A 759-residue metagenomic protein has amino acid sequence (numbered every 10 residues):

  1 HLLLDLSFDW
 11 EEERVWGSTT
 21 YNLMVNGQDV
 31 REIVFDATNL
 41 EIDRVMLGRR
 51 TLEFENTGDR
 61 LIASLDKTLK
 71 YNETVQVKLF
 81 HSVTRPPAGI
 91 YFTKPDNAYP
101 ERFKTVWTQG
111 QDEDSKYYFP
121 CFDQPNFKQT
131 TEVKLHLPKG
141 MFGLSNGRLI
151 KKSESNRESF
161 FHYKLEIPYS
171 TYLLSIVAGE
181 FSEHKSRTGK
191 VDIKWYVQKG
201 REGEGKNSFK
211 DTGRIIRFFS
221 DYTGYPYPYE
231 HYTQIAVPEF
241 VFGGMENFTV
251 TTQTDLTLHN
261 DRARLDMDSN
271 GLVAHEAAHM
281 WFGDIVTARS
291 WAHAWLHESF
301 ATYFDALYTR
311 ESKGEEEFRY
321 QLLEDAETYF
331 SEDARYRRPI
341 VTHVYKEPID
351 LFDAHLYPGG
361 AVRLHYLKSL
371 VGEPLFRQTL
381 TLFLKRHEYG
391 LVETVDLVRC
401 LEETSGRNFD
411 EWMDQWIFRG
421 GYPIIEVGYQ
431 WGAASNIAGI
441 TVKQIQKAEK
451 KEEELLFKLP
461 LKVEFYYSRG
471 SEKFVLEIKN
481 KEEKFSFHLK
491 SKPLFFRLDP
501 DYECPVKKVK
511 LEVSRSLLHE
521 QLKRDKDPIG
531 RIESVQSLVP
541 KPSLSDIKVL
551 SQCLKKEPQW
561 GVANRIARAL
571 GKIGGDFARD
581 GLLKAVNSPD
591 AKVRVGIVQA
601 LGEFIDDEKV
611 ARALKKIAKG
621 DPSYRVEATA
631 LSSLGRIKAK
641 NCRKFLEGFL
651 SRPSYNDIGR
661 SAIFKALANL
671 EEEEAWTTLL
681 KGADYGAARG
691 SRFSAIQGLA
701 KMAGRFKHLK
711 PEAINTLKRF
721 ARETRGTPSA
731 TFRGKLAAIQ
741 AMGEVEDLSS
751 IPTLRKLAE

Functional and structural regions predicted by a protein language model:
H1-E230, L256, H343, D353-A354 (+7 more regions): Acidic/His-enriched low-complexity segments
V30-N39, P460, V593, Y624: Surface-exposed, glycine/proline- and aromatic-rich loop segments on solvent-exposed faces across compartments
L137, S159, K199, A278 (+6 more regions): Non-catalytic accessory/interaction domains
Y163, K194-V442: Hydrophobic alpha-helical and helix-loop surface patches within well-folded domains that function as non-catalytic
C504-V506, I529-S543, Q552, G561-G575 (+10 more regions): Structural detector for internal amphipathic alpha-helices that build alpha-solenoid repeat scaffolds
R515, I547, R579, V610-A611 (+4 more regions): Core helices of alpha-solenoid repeat scaffolds
L517-R524, V549-P558, G581-P589, A613-D621 (+4 more regions): Alpha-solenoid HEAT/Armadillo-like helical repeat scaffolds in large eukaryotic proteins
K701-S729: Alpha-helical adaptor scaffolds
